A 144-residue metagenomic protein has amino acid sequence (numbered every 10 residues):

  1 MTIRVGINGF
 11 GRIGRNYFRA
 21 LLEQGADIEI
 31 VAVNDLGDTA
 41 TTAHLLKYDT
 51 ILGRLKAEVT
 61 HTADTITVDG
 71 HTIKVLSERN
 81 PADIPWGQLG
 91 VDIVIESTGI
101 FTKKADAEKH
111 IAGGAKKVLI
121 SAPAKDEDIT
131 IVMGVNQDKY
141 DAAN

Functional and structural regions predicted by a protein language model:
M1-N144: N-terminal Rossmann-like NAD(P) cofactor-binding subdomain of oxidoreductases, focused on the glycine-rich
